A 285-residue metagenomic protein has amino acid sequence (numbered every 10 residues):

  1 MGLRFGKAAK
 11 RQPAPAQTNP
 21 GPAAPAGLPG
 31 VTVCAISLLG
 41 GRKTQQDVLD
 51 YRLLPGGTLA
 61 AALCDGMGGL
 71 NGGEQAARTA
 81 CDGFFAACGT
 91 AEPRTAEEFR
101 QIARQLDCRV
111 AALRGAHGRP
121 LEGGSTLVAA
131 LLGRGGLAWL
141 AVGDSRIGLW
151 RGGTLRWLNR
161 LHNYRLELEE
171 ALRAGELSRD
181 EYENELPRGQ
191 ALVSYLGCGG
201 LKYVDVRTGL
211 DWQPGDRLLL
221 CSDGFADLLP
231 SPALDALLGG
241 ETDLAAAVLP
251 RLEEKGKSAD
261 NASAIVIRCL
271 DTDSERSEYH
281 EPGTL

Functional and structural regions predicted by a protein language model:
M1-L285: PP2C/PPM-type serine/threonine phosphatase catalytic domain
